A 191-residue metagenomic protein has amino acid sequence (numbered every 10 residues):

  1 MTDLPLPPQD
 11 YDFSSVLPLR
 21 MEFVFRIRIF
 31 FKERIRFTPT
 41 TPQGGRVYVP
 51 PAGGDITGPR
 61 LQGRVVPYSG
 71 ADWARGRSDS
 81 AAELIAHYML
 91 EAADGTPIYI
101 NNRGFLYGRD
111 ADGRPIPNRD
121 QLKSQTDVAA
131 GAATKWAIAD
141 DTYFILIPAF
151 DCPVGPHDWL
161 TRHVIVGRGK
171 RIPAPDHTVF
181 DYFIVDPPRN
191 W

Functional and structural regions predicted by a protein language model:
T2-W191: Beta-strand-enriched cores of mature, soluble protein domains
